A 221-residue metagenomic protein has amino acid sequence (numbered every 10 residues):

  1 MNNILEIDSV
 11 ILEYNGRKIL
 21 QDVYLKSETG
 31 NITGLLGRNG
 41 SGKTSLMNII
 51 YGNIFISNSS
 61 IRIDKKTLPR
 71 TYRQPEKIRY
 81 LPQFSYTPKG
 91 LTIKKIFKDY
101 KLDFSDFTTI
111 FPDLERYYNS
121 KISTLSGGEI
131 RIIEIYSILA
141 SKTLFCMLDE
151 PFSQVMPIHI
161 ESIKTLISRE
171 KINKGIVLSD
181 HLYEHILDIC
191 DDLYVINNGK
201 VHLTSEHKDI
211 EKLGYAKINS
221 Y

Functional and structural regions predicted by a protein language model:
L5-I7, L20-D22: Conserved structural motif at the start of ABC-family nucleotide-binding domains
L36-R38: The feature captures the beta-strand-to-loop junction immediately N-terminal to the Walker
Y51: Helix-to-loop junction immediately C-terminal to a conserved catalytic motif
K66-R79: ABC ATPase NBD coupling module
Y80-F84, K89-S105: Q-loop/switch helix immediately C-terminal to the Walker
E150-P151: Walker B catalytic motif
K200-Y221: Conserved beta-strand-loop-alpha-helix hinge in the C-terminal portion of ABC ATPase nucleotide-binding domains
